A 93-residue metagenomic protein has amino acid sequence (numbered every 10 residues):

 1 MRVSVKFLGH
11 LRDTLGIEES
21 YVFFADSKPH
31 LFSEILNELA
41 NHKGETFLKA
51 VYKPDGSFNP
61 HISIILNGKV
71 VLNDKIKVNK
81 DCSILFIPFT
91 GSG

Functional and structural regions predicted by a protein language model:
M1-S92: Ubiquitin-like/PB1-type beta-grasp interaction modules and other compact soluble beta-rich domains
